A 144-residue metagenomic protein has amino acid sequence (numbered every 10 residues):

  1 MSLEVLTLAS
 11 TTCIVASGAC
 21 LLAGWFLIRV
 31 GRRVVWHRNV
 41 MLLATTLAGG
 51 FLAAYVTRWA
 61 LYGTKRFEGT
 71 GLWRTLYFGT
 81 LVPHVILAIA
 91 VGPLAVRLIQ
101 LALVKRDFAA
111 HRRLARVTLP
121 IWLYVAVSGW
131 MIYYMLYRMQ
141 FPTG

Functional and structural regions predicted by a protein language model:
M1-G144: Alpha-helical membrane insertion/targeting regions
